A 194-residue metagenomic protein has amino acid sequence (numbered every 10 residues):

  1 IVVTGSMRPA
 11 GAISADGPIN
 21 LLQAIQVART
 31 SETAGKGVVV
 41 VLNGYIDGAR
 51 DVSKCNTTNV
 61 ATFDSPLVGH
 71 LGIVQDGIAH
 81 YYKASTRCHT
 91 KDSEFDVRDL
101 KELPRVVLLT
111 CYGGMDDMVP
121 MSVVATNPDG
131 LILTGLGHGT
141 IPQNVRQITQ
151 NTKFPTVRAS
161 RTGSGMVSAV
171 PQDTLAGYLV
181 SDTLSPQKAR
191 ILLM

Functional and structural regions predicted by a protein language model:
I1-V3, V119-A125, Q150: N-terminal small/polar loop signature for handling phosphorylated ligands or for N-terminal nucleophile
V2-V3, I132, V157-R158: Structural recognition of the beta-strand scaffold that forms the well-ordered cores of secreted hydrolase catalytic
V3-D76: Internal gly/pro-rich beta-alpha loop/helix module that stabilizes soluble enzyme cofactors or their anionic handles
I13-S14, R50-D51, P120-M121, N144 (+1 more regions): Short, well-ordered secondary-structure micro-motifs
D16-I19, T33, P66, T126 (+3 more regions): Conserved active-site and cofactor/substrate-binding residues in soluble primary-metabolism enzymes
V40, V106-L108, T156: Conserved beta-strand scaffold positions in the cores of enzyme catalytic domains, especially in NTP/NDP-utilizing
G48-H138: Accessory alpha-helical/coil subdomains and C-terminal extensions that flank or cap enzyme catalytic cores
G135-M194: C-terminal non-catalytic interaction/assembly regions of soluble proteins
